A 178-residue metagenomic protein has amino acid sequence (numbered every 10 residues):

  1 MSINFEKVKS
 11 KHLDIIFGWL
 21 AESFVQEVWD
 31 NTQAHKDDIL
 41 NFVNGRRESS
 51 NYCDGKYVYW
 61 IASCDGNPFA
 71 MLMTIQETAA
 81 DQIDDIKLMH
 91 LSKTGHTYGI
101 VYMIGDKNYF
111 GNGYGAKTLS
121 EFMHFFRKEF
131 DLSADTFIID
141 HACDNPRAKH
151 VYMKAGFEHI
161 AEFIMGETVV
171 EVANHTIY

Functional and structural regions predicted by a protein language model:
M1-G18, E27, T176-Y178: Conserved N-terminal entry element of GNAT/NAT acetyltransferase domains
G18-A34, S50: Helix-loop element at the rim of GNAT/NAT acetyltransferase active sites that forms part of the acceptor-substrate
T32-Y59, S63-C64: Active-site rim helix/loop that mediates acceptor-substrate recognition in acyltransferases
I61, N67-Q76: Conserved beta-strand in the GNAT
T74-Y102, N108-F110: Conserved acyl-donor/pantetheine-binding loop and adjacent beta-alpha core of acyl/acetyltransferases and related
Y109, G113-F122: Conserved acetyl-CoA pyrophosphate-binding loop and the N-cap/start of the following alpha-helix in GNAT-like
A116-K117, C143-A161: Conserved active-site alpha-helix within GNAT-family acetyltransferase domains
E121, S133-K149, M165-V169: Conserved beta-strand-loop-alpha-helix junction that forms the acyl-donor binding cleft
